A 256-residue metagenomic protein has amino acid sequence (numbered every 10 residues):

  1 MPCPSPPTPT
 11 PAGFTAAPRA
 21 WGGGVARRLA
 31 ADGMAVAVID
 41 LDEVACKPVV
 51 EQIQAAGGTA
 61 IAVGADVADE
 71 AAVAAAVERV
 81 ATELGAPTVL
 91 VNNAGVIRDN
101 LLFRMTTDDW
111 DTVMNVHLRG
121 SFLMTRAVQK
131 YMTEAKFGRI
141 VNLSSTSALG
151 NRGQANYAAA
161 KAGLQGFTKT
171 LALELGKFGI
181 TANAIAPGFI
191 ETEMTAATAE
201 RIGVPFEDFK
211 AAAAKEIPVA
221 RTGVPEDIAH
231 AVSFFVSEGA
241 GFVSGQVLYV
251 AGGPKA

Functional and structural regions predicted by a protein language model:
P2, S233, S244-A256: Short C-terminal tail/terminal secondary-structure segment of NAD(P)H-dependent dehydrogenase/reductase domains
P4-A37, L171: Canonical Rossmann dinucleotide-binding motif of NAD(H)/NADP(H)-dependent dehydrogenases/reductases, specifically
A86, V91, G176, T181 (+1 more regions): Short, small/polar-rich loop/turn modules that mediate ligand/substrate recognition or access, typified
L101-L102, D109-M114, F209, A213: Substrate-binding pocket helix/loop in short-chain dehydrogenase/reductase
M105, N151-A159, T170: Active-site loop-to-helix junction immediately N-terminal to the catalytic Tyr of the SDR YXXXK motif in Rossmann-fold
T125, A160, T168: Active-site helix of classical SDR
K130, L173-K177, G241: Alpha-helical segment proximal to the catalytic Tyr-Lys
